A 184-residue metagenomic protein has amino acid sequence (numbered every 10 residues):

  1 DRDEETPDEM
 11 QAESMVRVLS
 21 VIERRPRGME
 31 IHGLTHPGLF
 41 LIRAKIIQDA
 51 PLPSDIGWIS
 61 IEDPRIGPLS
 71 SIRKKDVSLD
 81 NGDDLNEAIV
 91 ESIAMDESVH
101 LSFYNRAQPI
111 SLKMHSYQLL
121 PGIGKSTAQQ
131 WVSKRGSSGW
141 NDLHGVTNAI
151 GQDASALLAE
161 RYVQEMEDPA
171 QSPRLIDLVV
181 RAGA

Functional and structural regions predicted by a protein language model:
D1-M95: Structure-specific DNA junction-binding interface
S20, M95-L119, S133-A184: C-terminal extensions
G124-K125: Small-residue hinge/turn detector
A128-W131: Conserved hydrophobic/aromatic packing and binding residues within compact polymer-binding modules
